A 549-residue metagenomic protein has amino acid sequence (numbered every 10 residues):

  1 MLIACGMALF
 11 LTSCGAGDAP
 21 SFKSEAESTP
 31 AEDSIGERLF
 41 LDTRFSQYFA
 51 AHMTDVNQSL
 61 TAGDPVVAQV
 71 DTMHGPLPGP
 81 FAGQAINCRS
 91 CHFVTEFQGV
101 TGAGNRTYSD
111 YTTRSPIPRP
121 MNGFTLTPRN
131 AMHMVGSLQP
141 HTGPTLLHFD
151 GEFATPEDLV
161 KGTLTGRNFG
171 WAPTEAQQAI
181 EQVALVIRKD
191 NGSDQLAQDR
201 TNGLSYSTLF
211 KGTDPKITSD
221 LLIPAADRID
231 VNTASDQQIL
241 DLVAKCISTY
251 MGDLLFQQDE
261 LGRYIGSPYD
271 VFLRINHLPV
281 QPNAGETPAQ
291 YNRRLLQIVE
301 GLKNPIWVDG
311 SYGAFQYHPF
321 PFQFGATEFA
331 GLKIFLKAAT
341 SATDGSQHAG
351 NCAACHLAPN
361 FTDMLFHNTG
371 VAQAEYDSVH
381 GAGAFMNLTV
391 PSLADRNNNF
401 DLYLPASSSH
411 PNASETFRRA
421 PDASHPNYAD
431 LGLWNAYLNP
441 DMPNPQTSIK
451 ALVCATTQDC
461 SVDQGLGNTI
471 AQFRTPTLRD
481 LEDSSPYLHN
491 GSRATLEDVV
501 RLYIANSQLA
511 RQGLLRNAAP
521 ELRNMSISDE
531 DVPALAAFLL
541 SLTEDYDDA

Functional and structural regions predicted by a protein language model:
M1-T12: Bacterial N-terminal signal peptides
C14-A549: Periplasmic c-type cytochrome electron-transfer domains
